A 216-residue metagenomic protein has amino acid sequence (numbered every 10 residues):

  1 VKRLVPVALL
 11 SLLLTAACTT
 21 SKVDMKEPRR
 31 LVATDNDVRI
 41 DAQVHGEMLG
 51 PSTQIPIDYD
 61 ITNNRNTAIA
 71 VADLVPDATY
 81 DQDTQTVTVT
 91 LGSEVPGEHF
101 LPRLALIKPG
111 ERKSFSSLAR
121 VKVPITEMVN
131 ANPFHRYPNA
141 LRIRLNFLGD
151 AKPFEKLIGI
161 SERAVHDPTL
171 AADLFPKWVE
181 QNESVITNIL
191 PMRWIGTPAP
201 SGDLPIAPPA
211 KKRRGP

Functional and structural regions predicted by a protein language model:
V1-A8: Bacterial N-terminal signal peptides that target proteins for export
T15-A17: C-terminal motif of bacterial Sec signal peptides marking the signal peptidase cleavage site
S21-S52, N66, A70: Low-complexity, acidic Ser/Thr/Pro/Gly-rich terminal tails and inter-domain linkers that flank the onset of structured
H45-E47, L101-I107, V129-A131: Beta-strand-rich interaction surfaces with strong enrichment in secreted/lumenal proteins
I55-N63: Short, well-ordered beta-strand segments enriched in hydrophobic/aromatic residues
N66-R112: The feature marks short-to-medium sequence segments in extracytoplasmic or secretory-pathway proteins
K113-S117: Short strand-edge motifs at loop-to-beta-strand transitions and within beta-strands of extracellular beta-rich domains
V121-D203: Terminal connector regions
